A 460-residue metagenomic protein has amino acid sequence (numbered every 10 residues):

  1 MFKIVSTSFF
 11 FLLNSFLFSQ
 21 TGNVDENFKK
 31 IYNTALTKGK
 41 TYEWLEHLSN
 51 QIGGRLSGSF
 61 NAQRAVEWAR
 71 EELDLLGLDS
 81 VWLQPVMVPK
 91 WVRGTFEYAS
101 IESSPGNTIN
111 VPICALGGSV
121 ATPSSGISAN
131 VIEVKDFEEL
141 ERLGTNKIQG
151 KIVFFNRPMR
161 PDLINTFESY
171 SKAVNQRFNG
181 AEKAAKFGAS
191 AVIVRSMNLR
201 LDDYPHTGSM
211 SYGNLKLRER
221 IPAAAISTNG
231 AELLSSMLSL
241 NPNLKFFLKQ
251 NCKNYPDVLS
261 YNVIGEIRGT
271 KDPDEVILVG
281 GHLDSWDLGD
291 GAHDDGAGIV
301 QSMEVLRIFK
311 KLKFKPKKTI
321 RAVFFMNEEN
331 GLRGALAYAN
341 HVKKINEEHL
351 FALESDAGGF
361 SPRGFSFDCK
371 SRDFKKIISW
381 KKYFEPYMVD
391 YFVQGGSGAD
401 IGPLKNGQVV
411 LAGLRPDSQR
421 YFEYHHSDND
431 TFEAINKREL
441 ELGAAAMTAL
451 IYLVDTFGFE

Functional and structural regions predicted by a protein language model:
M1-N23: Bacterial Sec-dependent N-terminal signal peptides
N23-S59, F96, Y204-G208, Y212 (+4 more regions): N-terminal capping segment at the start of a domain
D25-N27, E102-P105, I113-T145, Y212-A292 (+1 more regions): Soluble metallo-hydrolase cores and metallopeptidase-like ectodomains found primarily in the secretory/periplasmic
F28-L36, N50-F60, E97, G118 (+8 more regions): Second-shell loop/turn segments in exported
E46, N50-I164: Noncatalytic luminal/extracellular "stalk/propeptide" segments of secretory-pathway proteins
D136-K147, K151-L199: A conserved hydrophobic secondary-structure block that centers on an alpha-helix together with its immediately flanking
N179, L259-N262, S285-I377, F459: Acidic/histidine-rich catalytic neighborhood of metal-dependent amide-processing enzymes
A185, A191, R195-S196, K216 (+2 more regions): Active-site-adjacent substrate-binding region of metalloamidase/peptidase-like peptide-processing proteins
